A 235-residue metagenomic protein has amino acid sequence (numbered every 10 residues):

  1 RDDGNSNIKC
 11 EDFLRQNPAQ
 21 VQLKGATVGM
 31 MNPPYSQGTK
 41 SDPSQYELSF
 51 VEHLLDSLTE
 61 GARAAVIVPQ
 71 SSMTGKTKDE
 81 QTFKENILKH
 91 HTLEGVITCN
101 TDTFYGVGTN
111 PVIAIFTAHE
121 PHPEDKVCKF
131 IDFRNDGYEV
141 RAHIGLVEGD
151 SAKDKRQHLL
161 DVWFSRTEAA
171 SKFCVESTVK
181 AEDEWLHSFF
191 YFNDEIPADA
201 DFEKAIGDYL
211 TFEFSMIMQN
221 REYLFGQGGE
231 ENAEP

Functional and structural regions predicted by a protein language model:
R1-V21: S-adenosyl-L-methionine
Q16-L23, T27-P235: A conserved structural/catalytic subdomain of Rossmann-like adenosyl-cofactor enzymes
